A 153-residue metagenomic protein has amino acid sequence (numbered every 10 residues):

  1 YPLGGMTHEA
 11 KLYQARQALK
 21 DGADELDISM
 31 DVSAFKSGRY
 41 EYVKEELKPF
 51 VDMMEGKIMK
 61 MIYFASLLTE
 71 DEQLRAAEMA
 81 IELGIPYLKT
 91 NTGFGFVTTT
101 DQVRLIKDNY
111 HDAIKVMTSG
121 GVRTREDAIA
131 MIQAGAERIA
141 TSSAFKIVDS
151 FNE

Functional and structural regions predicted by a protein language model:
Y1-V116, T124-E153: Alpha/beta enzyme core
S119: Short hydrophobic "strand-cap" motifs at the C-terminus of beta-strands
